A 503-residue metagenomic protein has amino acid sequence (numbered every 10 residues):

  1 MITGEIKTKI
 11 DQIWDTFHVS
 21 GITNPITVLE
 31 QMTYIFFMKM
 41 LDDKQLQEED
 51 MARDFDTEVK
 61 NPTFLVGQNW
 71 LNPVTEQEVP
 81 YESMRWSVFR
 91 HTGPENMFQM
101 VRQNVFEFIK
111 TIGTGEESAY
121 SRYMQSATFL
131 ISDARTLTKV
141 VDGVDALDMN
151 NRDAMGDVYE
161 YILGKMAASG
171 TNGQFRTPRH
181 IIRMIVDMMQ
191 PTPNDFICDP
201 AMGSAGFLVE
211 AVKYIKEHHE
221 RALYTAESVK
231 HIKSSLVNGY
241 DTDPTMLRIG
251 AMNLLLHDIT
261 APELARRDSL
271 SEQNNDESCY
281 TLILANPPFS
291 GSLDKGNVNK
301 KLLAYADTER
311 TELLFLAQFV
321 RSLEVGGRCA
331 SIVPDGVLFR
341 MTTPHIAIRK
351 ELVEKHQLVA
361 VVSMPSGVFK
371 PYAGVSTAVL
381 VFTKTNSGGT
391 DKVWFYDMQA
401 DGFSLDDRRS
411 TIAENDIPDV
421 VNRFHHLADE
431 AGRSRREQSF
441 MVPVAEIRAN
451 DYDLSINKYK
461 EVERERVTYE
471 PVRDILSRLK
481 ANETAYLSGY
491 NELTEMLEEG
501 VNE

Functional and structural regions predicted by a protein language model:
M1-P193, P262-E272, S363-G367, T390-Q399 (+2 more regions): Non-catalytic, mostly N-terminal accessory regions of nucleic-acid modification and defense proteins
V28, M32, T242, L247-I249 (+2 more regions): Conserved Class I SAM-dependent methyltransferase catalytic core
D148, A201, G239-D243, L282 (+6 more regions): Hydrophobic alpha-helical scaffolding
T171-A285, S290-S292, N299-K301, D307-E309 (+4 more regions): Conserved S-adenosyl-L-methionine
Q190, N275-D276, S322-V325, A373 (+1 more regions): Conserved catalytic network of the ASCE P-loop NTPase/AAA+ motor domain
P288, S366, T385: Flexible loop residues that form catalytic and substrate-binding hotspots at small-molecule/glycan-binding clefts
G291-S292, L338, K370, G388-G389: Short glycine-rich, flexible loops that bind phosphorylated cofactors or substrates
T377-P418: Conserved P-loop NTPase
